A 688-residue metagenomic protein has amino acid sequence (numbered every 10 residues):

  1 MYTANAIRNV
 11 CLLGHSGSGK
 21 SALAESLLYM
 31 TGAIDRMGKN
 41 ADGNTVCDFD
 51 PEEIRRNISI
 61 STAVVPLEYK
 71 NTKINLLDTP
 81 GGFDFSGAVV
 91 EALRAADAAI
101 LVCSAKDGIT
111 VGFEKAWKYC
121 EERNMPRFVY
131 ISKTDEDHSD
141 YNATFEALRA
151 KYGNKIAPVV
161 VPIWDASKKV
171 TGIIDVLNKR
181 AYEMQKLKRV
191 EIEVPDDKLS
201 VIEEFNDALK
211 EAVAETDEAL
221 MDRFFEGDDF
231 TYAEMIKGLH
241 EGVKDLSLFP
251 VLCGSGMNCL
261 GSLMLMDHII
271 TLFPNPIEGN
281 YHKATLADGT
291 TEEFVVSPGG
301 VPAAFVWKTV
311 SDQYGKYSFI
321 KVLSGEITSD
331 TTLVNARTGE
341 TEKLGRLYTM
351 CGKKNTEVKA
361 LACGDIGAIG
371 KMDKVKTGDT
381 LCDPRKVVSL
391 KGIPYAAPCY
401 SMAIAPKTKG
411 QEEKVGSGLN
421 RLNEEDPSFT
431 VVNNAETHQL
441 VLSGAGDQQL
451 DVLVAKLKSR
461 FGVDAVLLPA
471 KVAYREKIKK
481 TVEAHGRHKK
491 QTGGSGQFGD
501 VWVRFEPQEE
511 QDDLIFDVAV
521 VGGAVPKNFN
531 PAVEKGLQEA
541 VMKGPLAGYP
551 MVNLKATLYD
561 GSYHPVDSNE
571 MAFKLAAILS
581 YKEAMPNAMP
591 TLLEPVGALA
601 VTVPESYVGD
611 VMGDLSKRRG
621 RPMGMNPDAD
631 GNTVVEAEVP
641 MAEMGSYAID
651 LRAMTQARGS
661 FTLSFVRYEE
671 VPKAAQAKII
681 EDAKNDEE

Functional and structural regions predicted by a protein language model:
M1-E688: Structural and coupling elements of P-loop NTPases
